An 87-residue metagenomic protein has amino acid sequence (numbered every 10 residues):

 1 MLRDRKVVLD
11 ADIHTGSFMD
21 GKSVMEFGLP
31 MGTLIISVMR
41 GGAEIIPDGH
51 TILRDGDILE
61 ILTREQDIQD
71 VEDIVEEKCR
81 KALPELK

Functional and structural regions predicted by a protein language model:
M1-V8: Interdomain regulatory linker/hinge segments that flank or connect interaction modules in polarity/junction/synaptic
L9-V75, L83: Cytosolic Rossmann-like ligand/nucleotide-binding regulatory domains
C79-K87: Short peripheral tails and domain-boundary helices/loops at the edges of structured domains
